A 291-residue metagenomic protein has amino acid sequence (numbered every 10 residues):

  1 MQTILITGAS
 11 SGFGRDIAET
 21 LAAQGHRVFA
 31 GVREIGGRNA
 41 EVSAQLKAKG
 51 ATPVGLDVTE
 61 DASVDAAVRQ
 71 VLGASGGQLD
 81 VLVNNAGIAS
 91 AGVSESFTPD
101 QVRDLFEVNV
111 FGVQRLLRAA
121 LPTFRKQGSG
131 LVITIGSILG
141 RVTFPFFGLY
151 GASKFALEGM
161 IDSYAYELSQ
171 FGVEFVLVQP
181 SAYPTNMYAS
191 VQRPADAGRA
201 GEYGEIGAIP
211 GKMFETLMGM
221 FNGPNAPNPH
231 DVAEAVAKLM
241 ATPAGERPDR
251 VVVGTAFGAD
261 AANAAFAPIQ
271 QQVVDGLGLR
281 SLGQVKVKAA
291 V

Functional and structural regions predicted by a protein language model:
S10-S11: Conserved glycine-rich cofactor-binding loop
Q24-A40: Conserved glycine-rich Rossmann-like NAD(P)H-binding loop of the short-chain dehydrogenase/reductase
L56-R69, P99: The beta1-alpha1 cofactor-binding region of Rossmann-like NAD(H)/NADP(H)-dependent oxidoreductases
V93-S94, Q101-R103: Substrate-binding pocket helix/loop in short-chain dehydrogenase/reductase
L117, S153: Active-site helix of classical SDR
S137: Residue(s) in the substrate-gating loop at a strand-loop-helix junction that position the organic substrate next
Q170-R247: SDR active-site lid
